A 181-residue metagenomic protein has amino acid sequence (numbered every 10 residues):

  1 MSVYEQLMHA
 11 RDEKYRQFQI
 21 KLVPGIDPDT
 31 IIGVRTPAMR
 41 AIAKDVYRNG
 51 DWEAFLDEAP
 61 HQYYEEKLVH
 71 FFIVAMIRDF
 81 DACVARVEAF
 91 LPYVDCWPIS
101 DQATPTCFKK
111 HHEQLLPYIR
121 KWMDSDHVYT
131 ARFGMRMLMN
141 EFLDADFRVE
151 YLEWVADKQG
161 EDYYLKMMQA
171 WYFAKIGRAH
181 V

Functional and structural regions predicted by a protein language model:
M1-H180: Alpha-helical scaffold domains
